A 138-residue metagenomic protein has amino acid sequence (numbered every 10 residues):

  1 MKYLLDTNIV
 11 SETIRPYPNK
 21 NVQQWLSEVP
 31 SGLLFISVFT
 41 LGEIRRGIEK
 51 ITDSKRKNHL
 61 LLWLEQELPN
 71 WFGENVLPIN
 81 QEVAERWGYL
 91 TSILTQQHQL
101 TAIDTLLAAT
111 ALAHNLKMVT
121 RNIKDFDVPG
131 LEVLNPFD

Functional and structural regions predicted by a protein language model:
M1, A108-D138: Acidic, PIN/NYN-like endoribonuclease modules and their adjacent C-terminal/linker elements
M1, W25-E28, E67-L68, V76 (+3 more regions): Short secondary-structure boundary/capping segments
M1-I36, E49-Q66: Short, well-structured N-terminal submotif of metal-dependent ribonuclease cores
L5-D6, S37, Q99-T101, N122: Histidine- and aromatic-rich ligand-binding microenvironments
D6-T7, V22, I44, W87 (+2 more regions): Generic structural signal for small/hydrophobic residues in well-ordered secondary structure, especially within
E12-T13, W25, G47, W87 (+2 more regions): Residues that scaffold the ATP/ADP-binding catalytic core of kinase and kinase-like folds
R46-T52, N70-M118: Active-site neighborhoods of divalent-metal-dependent phosphate/nucleic-acid chemistry enzymes
